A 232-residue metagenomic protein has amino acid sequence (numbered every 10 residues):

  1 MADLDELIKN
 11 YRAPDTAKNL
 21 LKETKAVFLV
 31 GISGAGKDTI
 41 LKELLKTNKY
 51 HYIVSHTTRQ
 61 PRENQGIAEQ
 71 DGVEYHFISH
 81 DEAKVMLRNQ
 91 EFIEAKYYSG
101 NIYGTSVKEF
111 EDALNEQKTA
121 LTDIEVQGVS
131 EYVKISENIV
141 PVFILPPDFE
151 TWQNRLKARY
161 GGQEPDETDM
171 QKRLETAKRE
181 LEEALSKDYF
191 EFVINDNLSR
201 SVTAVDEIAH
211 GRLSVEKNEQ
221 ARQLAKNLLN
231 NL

Functional and structural regions predicted by a protein language model:
M1-A26: Extreme N-terminal, non-catalytic leader segments that precede Walker-type/kinase nucleotide-binding cores
L29: Hydrophobic anchor at the beta1->P-loop junction of P-loop NTPases
I32: P-loop (Walker A) phosphate-binding loop of NTP-binding proteins
A35: ATP-binding Walker
D38: Walker A/P-loop
T57-A120: ATP-dependent small-molecule kinase phosphotransfer cores that center on conserved nucleotide phosphate-binding segments
R59-I67, L114-N115, T119, S130-A184 (+1 more regions): A glycine- and Lys/Arg-enriched "phosphate-lid" helix/loop adjacent to the NTP-binding pocket of small-molecule kinases
E164-G211, K217-L232: Small-molecule kinase domains that catalyze NTP-dependent phosphoryl transfer to phosphate-bearing small molecules
